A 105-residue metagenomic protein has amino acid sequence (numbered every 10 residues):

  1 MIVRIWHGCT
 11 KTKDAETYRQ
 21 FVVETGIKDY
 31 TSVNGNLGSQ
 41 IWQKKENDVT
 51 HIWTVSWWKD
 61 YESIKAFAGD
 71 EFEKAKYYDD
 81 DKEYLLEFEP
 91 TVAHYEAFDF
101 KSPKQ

Functional and structural regions predicted by a protein language model:
I2-G8, W53: Active-site-flanking beta-strand signature of metal-NTP-handling nucleotidyl enzymes and homologous cyclase-like
C9, W42, V55-W57: Short hydrophobic/aromatic beta-strand micro-patches that form the beta-sheet surface supporting nucleotide- or nucleic
C9-V22: Short, surface-exposed ligand-recognition loops at beta-strand->loop->(often short) alpha-helix junctions that present
T12-D14, K45, Y61-E62: Feature marks short, surface-exposed loop/turn motifs that line or immediately flank catalytic pockets and channel
E16-Y18, V49, I64-A66, S102-K104: Short acidic, gly/pro-rich beta-turn/loop elements at beta-sheet edges and active-site/ligand-binding grooves
E24-N36, W57-H94: An amphipathic, aromatic/His-enriched active-site/gating alpha helix that lines ligand/cofactor pockets
I27-W53: Short, glycine- and small/hydrophobic-rich beta-strand elements in well-ordered beta-sheets
Q40-T50, Y77-Q105: Glycine-rich beta-strand-turn "strand-cap" elements at beta-sheet edges
